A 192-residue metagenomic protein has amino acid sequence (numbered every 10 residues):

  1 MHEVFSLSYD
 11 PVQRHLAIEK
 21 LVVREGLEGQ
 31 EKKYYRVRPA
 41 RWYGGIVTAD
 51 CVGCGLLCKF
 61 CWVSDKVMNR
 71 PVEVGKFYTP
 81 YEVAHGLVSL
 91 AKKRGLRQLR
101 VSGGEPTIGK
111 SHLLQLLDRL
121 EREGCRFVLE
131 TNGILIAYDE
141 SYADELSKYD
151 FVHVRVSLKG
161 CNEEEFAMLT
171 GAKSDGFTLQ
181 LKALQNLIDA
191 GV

Functional and structural regions predicted by a protein language model:
M1-G55, K59, V63-V72: N-terminal [4Fe-4S]-dependent radical SAM core
G26-R38, F60, K76-Y78, K93 (+3 more regions): Residue-level signal for well-ordered alpha-helical segments
I46, V72-G75, E105, A172: Pocket-edge positions in alpha/beta enzyme catalytic cores
A49, C58-C61, V83, L87 (+2 more regions): Generic structural hydrophobic/aromatic packing signal, biased to beta-strands
A49, Y78, S111: Conserved active-site and cofactor/substrate-binding residues in soluble primary-metabolism enzymes
K59-W62, R70-V74, S111-L113, D139-S141: Short, conserved acidic/polar surface loops in the N-terminal third of protein domains
D65-L99: Conserved alpha-helical substructure of the radical SAM core
V88-Q98, G103-V192: Conserved AdoMet/S-adenosylmethionine-binding subsite of the radical SAM
